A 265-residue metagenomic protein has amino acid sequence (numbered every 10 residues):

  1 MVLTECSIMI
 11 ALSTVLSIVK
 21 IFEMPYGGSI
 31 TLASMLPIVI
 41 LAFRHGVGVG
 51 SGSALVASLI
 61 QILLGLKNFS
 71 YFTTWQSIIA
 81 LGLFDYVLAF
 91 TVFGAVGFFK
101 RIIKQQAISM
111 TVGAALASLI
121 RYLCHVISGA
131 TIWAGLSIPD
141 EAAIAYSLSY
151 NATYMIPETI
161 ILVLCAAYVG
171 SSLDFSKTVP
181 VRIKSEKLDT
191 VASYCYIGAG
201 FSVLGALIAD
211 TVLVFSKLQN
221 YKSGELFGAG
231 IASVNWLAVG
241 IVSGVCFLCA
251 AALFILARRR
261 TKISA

Functional and structural regions predicted by a protein language model:
M1-I8, A142-A265: Alpha-helical transmembrane segments and their cytosolic interface
M1-S53: Hydrophobic transmembrane alpha-helices
I8, G52-L59, L83, V87 (+3 more regions): Hydrophobic residues within alpha-helical transmembrane segments of multi-pass solute transporters/permease subunits
I10-V19, S58-K67, S118-V126, V203-T211: Aromatic-anchored segments of alpha-helical transmembrane domains
L16-I30, V56-G97, A134-G135: Interfacial aromatic-anchored transmembrane helix boundaries in multi-pass membrane proteins
M24, V49-A54, I78, M110-A114 (+1 more regions): Alpha-helical transmembrane segments and their helix-entry boundary regions
L63-K67, I127-S137, I208-S223: Membrane-helix interface motif
R101-Y122, V181-F201: Internal alpha-helical transmembrane segments of multi-pass membrane proteins
